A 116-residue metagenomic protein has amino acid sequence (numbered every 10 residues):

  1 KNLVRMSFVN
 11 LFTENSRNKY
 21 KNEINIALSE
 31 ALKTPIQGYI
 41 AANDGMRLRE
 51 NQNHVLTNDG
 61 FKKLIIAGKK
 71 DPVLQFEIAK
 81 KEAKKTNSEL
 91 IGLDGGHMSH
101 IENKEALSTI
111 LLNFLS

Functional and structural regions predicted by a protein language model:
N2-N58: Conserved alpha/beta-hydrolase catalytic His-Asp/Glu region
N10, M98, F114: Short alpha-helical functional segments enriched in proximate histidine and acidic residues
Y20-N22, I78-E82, E105-L107: Short, glycine/charged-enriched secondary-structure capping and boundary segments
K33, I91, L112-S116: Alpha/beta-hydrolase fold catalytic core
L48, K80-K84, T109, N113: Short, well-ordered alpha-helices that flank and scaffold nucleotide-derived cofactor binding pockets
N58-I101: Conserved loop-alpha-helix segment in the C-terminal half of the alpha/beta-hydrolase fold that carries the catalytic
I101-L115: Post-His helix in hydrolase/transferase enzymes
